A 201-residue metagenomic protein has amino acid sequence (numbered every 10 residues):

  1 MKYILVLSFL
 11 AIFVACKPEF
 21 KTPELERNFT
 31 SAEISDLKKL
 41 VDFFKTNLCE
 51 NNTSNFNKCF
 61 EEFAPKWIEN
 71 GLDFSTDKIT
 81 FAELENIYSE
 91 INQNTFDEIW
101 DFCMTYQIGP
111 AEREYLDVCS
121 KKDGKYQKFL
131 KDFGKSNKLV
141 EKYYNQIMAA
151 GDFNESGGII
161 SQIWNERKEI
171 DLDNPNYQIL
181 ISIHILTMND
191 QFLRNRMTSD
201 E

Functional and structural regions predicted by a protein language model:
M1-I4: Positively charged n-region of N-terminal signal peptides that target proteins for export
V6-L10: Hydrophobic helical h-region of N-terminal Sec-dependent signal peptides in bacterial secretory/periplasmic proteins
I12-A15: C-terminal motif of bacterial Sec signal peptides marking the signal peptidase cleavage site
K17-Y106: N-terminal Sec/ER secretory leader and immediately downstream segment of secreted/extracellular precursors
M104-E201: Extracytoplasmic electrostatic interaction patches
